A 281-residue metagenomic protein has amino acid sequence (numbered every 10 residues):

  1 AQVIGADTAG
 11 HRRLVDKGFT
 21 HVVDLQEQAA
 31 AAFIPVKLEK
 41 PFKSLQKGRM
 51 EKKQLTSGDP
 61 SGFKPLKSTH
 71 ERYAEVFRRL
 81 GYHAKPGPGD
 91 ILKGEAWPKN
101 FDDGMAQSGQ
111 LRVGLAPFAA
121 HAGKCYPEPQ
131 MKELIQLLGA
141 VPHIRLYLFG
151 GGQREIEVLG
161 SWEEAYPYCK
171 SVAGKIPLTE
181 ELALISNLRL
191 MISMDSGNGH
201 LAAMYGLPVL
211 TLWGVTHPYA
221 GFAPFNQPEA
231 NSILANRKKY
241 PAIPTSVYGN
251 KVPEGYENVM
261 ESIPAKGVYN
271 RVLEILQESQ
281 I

Functional and structural regions predicted by a protein language model:
A1-I281: Catalytic machinery of carbohydrate-active enzymes, primarily nucleotide-sugar-dependent glycosyltransferases
